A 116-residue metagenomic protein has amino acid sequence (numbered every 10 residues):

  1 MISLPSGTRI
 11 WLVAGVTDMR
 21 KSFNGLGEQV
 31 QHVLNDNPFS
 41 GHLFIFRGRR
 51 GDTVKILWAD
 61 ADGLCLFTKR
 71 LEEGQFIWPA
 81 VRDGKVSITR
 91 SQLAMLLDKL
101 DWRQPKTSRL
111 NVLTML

Functional and structural regions predicted by a protein language model:
M1-L116: Polybasic/polar functional segments that serve as interface/processing modules
